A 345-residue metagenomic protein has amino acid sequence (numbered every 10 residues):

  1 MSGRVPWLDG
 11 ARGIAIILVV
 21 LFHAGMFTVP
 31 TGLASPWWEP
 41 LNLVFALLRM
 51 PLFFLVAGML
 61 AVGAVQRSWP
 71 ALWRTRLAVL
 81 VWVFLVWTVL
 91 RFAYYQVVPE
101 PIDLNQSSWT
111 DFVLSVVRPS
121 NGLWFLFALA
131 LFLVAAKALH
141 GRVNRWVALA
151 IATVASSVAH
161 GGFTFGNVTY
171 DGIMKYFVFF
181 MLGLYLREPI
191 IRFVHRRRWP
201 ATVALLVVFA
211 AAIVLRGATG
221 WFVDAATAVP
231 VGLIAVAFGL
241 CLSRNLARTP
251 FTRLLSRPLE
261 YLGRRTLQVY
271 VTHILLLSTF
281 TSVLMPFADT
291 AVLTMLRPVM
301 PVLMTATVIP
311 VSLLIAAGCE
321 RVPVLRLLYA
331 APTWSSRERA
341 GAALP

Functional and structural regions predicted by a protein language model:
M1-A11, E39-N42, R74, N167 (+5 more regions): Membrane-interface helix-boundary signature
M1-V154, Y176, A288-P345: Membrane-cytosol interface segments of multi-pass membrane proteins, especially ER/Golgi lipid-handling enzymes
S2-V5, V65-T75, A135-W146, R187-W199 (+2 more regions): Membrane-interface helix-boundary motifs at transmembrane edges
I17-A24, W87-V89, I151-T164, L205-A218 (+1 more regions): Aromatic-anchored segments of alpha-helical transmembrane domains
W38-M50, V113-F127, G161-F179, I213-F238 (+2 more regions): Interfacial loop-to-helix transition and helix-capping segments at the boundaries of transmembrane helices
M50-G63, F125-K137, F163-V194, A228-P250 (+1 more regions): Specific transmembrane alpha-helix
V86, L90-Y94, V98, A135 (+12 more regions): Alpha-helical membrane-inserting segments
V194-E260, L275, F280-L284, A291 (+1 more regions): Alpha-helical transmembrane segments and terminal signal-anchor/GPI-anchor hydrophobic tails, characterized by long
